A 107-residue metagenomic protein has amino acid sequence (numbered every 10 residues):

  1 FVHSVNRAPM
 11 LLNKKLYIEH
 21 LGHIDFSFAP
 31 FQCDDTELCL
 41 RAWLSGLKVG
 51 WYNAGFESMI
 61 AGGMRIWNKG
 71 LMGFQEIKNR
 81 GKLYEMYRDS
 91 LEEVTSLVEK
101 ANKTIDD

Functional and structural regions predicted by a protein language model:
F1-L16: A recurrent flexible, glycine/aromatic-enriched loop bordering the glycosyltransferase active site that acts as
H3-N6, A29-D107: C-terminal catalytic/acceptor-binding lobe
L12, I24, D34: Hydrophobic/aromatic residue at the end of a short beta strand that borders the catalytic acidic motif
Y17-I18, E57: A generic structural signal for short hydrophobic patches within well-formed alpha-helices
E19-H20, T36: Residues in flexible loops and secondary-structure boundaries
H20-L21, D25, A29: Short, basic (Lys/Arg/His-rich) helix/loop patches that form interaction surfaces in the mid-to-C-terminal regions
